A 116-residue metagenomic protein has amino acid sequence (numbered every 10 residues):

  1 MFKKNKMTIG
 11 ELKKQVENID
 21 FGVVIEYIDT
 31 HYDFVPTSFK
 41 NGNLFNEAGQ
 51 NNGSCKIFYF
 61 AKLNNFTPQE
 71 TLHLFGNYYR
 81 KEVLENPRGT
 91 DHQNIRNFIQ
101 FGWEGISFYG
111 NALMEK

Functional and structural regions predicted by a protein language model:
F2-V24, G42-E47: N-terminal, charge-rich interaction modules
T8-E11, V23-Y27, E70, N94 (+1 more regions): Exposed alpha-helical structural elements
E17-P36, G110: Short, charge-rich, low-complexity alpha-helical interaction segments
Y27, H31, L74-Y78, F98: Short acidic/histidine-centered micro-motifs embedded in hydrophobic/aromatic stretches that mark compact functional
P36-T37, G49: N-terminal glycine-rich anion-binding loops that anchor highly charged ligand groups
F39-N43, A112: Short coil/turn segments at secondary-structure boundaries
N43, N51-Q93: Amphipathic protein-protein interaction modules
T90-K116: Long, compositionally biased
